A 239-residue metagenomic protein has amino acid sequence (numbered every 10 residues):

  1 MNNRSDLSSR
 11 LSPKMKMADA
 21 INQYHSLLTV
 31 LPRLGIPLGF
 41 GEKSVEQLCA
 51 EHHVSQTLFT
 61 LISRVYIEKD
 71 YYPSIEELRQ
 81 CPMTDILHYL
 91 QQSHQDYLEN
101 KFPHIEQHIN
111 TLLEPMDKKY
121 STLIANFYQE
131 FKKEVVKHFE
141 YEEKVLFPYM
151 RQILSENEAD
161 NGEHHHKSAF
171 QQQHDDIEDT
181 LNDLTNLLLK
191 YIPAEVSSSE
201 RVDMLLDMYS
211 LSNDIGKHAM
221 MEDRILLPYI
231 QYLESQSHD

Functional and structural regions predicted by a protein language model:
M1-D239: Small-residue-biased structural context
